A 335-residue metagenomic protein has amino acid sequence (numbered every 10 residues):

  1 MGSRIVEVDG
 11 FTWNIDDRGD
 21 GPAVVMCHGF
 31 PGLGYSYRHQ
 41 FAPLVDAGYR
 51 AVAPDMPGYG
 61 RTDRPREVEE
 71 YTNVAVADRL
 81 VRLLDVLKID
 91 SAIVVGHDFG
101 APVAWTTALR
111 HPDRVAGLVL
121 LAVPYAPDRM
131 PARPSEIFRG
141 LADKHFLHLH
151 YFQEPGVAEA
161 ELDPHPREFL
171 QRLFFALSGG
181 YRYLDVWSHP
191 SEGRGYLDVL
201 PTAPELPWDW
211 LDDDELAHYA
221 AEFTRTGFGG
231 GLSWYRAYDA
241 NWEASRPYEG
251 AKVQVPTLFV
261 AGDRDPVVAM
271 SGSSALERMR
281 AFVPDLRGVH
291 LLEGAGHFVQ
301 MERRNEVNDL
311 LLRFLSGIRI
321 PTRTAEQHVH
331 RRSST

Functional and structural regions predicted by a protein language model:
M1-T12: N-terminal cap/lid segment of alpha/beta-hydrolase-fold proteins
S3-I5, A51-A53, G288-L291: Conserved beta-strand scaffold positions in the cores of enzyme catalytic domains, especially in NTP/NDP-utilizing
F11-D63, L83: Conserved HGGG/HGGXW glycine-rich cap/lid loop of the alpha/beta-hydrolase fold
W13, Y59-V95, F99-R287: Flexible "cap/lid" subdomain of the alpha/beta-hydrolase fold that forms the substrate-access gate
G19, L87-D90, I318: Glycine-rich phosphate-binding loop signature in dinucleotide/nucleotide-binding domains
A23-F30, S36-Q40, P54-M56, A92-A122 (+3 more regions): Conserved beta-strand->loop/alpha-helix structural units within folded catalytic cores of enzymes with alpha/beta
D285-R332: Catalytic active-site module of serine/aspartate enzymes centered on a nucleophile-bearing elbow/loop
